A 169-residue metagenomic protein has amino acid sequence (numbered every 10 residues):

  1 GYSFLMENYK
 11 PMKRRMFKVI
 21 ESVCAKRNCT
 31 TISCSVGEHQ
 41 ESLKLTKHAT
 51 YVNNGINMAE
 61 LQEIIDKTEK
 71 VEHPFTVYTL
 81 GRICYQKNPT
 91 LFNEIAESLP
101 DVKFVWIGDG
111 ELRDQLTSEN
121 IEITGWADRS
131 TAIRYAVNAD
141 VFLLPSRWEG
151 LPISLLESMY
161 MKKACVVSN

Functional and structural regions predicted by a protein language model:
R14, K18, S22-I65: Donor nucleotide-sugar binding/catalytic pocket of nucleotide-sugar-dependent glycosyltransferases
K70-K87, N93-E97, F104-V105: Conserved donor-binding/catalytic core segment of Leloir-type glycosyltransferases
D114-S130: Nucleotide-activated donor-binding/catalytic signature segment of Leloir-type glycosyltransferases, i.e., the conserved
W126, R134-A139: Short alpha-helical donor nucleotide-sugar binding micro-motif in glycosyltransferases
R147: Aromatic "clamp/platform" in nucleotide-sugar-dependent glycosyltransferases that forms part of the donor/acceptor
P152-L155: Short glycine/serine-rich donor-binding loops of glycosyltransferases
A164-V167: Short hydrophobic beta-strand element within catalytic cores of glycosyltransferases and related nucleotide-activated
